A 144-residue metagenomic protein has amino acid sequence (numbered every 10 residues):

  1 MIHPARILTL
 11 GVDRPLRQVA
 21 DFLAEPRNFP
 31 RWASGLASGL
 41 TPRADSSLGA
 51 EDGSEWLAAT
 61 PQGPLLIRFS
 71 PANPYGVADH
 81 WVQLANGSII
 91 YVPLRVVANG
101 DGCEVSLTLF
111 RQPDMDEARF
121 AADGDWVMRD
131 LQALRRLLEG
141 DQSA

Functional and structural regions predicted by a protein language model:
M1-G11, R68, N99, A122-D125 (+1 more regions): Hydrophobic-ligand-binding modules of eukaryotic lipid transfer/binding families
M1-L48: Hydrophobic ligand-binding cavity/cleft-lining segments
A5-I7, G63-L66, S88-P93: Short, surface-exposed coil-to-beta transition loops
D13-R17, P71-Y75, V96-E104: A short, structured loop/turn motif at beta-sheet edges
Q18-L23, F29, W56, F69 (+3 more regions): Hydrophobic pocket/interface hotspot
L40, F69, L94-V96: A structural signal for short hydrophobic beta-strand segments in well-ordered beta-sheet cores
S54-P61, A78-A85, L109: Short beta-strand segments that buttress and anchor functional surface loops
W81-G140: Beta-strand/loop substructures that line and gate deep hydrophobic ligand-binding cavities in soluble
